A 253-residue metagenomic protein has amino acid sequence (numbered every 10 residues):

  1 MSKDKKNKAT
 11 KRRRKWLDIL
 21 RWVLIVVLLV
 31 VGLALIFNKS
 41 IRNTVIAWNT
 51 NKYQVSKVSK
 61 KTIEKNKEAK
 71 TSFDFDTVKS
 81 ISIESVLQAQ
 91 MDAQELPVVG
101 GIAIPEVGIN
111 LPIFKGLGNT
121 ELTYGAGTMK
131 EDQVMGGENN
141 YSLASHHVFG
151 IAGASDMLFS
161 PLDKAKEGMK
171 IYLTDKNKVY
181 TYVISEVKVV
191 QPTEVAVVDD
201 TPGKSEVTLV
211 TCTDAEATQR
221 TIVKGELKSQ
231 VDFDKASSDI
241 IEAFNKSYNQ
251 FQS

Functional and structural regions predicted by a protein language model:
M1-L17: N-terminal Lys/Arg-rich, disordered targeting/topogenic segments
W16-S253: Solvent-exposed, non-transmembrane regions of membrane-associated and secreted proteins
